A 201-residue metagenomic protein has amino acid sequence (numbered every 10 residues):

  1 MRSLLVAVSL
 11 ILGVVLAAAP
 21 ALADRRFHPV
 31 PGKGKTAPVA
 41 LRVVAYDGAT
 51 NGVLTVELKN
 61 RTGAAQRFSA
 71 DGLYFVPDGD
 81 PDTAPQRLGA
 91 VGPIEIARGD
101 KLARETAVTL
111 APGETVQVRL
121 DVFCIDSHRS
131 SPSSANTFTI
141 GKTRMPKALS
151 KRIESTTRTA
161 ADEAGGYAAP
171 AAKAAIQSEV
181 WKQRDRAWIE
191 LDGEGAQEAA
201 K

Functional and structural regions predicted by a protein language model:
A7-A17: Bacterial N-terminal signal peptides
A17-A23: Boundary at the C-terminal end of the N-terminal hydrophobic targeting segment
A23-A49: Low-complexity, acidic Ser/Thr/Pro/Gly-rich terminal tails and inter-domain linkers that flank the onset of structured
A49-V56: Short, solvent-exposed loop/turn segments enriched in Ser/Thr/Gly
E57-A65: Asparagine-centered strand-capping/turn motif at beta-strand->loop junctions
A64-G72: Short, hydrophobic/aromatic beta-strand segments
V76-I140: Intrinsically disordered, low-complexity Pro/Gly/Ser/Thr-rich segments with frequent PxxP/GP/PP motifs and embedded
E114-K201: Mature extracellular/secreted ectodomains of secretory-pathway proteins
